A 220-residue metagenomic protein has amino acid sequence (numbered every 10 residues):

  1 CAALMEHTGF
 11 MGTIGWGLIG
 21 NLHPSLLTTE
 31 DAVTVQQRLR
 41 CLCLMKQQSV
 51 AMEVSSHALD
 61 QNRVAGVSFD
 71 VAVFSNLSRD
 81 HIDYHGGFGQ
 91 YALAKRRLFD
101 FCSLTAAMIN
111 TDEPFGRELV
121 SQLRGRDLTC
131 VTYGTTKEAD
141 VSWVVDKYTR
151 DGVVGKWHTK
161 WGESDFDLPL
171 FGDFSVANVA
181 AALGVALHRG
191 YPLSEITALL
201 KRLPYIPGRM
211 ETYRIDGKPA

Functional and structural regions predicted by a protein language model:
C1-T111, R117-L128, A180, A186-L187: Phosphate-binding loop of NTP-binding sites
I14, D112-E113, T136, L203: Residues in the short beta-alpha loop(s) of Rossmann-like NAD(P)-binding domains
D31-A32, H85-A92, R96, S121-A220: Adenine nucleotide phosphate-binding catalytic loops in nucleotide-utilizing enzymes
